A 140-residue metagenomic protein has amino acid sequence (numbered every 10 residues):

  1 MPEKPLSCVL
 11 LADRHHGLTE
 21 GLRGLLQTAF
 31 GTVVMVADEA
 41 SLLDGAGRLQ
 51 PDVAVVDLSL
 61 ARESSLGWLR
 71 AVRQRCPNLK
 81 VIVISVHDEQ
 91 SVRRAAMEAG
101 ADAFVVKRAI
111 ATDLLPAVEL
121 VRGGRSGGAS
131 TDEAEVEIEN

Functional and structural regions predicted by a protein language model:
P5-G17, L22-R23, M35: Conserved acidic segment of CheY-like receiver
F30-D38, G45: Short hydrophobic/Thr-rich beta-strand motif most characteristic of the beta2 strand and flanking loop of CheY-like
V55-R70: Conserved phosphotransfer microenvironments
H87-D88: Short, conserved "switch-loop" micro-motifs in signal-transduction and mechanochemical regulators
S91, A109-E119, S130-T131: C-terminal output helix
V118, R125-N140: CheY-like receiver
